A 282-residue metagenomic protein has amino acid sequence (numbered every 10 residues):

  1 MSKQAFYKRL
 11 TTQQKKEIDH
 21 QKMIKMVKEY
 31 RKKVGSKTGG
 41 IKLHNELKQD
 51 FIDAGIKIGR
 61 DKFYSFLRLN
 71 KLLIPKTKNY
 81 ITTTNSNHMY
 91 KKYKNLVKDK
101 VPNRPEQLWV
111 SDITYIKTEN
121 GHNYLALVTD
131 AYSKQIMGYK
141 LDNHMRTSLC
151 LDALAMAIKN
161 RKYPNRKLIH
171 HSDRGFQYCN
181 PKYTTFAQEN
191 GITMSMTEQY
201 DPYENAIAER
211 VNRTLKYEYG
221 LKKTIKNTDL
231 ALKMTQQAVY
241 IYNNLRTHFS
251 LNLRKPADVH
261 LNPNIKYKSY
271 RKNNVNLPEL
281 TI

Functional and structural regions predicted by a protein language model:
K3-P105, K255-N264: Basic, flexible linker segments flanking DNA-binding modules in nucleic acid-interacting mobile-element proteins
T84-S86, S172-R174, N180-T184, M194-K216 (+2 more regions): RNase H-like two-metal-ion nuclease catalytic core shared by retroviral integrases and related mobile-element nucleases
V97, Q107-I116: Two-metal-ion RNase H-like nuclease active-site motif
T118-Y124: Short, flexible loop/turn motifs enriched in small residues
G121, K140-Y163: Active-site beta-loop-alpha junctions of metal-dependent nucleic acid enzymes, especially the RNase H-like/DDE
S133-I136: Hydrophobic "anchor" residues
Q188-I192, T214-I282: C-terminal domain-tail junction helix/linker
